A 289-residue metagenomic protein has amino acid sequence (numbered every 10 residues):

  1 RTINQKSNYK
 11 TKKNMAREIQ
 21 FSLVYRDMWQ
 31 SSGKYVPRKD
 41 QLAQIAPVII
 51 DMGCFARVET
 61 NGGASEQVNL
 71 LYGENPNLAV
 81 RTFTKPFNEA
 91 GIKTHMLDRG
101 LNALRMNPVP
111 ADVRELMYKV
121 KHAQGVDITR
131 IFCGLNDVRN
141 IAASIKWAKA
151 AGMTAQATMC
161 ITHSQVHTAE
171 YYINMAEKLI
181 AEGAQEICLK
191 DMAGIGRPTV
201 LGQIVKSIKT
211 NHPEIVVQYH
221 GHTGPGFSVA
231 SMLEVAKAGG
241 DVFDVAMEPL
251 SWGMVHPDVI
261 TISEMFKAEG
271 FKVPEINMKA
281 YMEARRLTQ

Functional and structural regions predicted by a protein language model:
Q5-K6, K10-R130, G134-Q289: Catalytic cores and adjacent flexible loops of soluble metabolic enzymes that perform enolate/carbanion chemistry on
